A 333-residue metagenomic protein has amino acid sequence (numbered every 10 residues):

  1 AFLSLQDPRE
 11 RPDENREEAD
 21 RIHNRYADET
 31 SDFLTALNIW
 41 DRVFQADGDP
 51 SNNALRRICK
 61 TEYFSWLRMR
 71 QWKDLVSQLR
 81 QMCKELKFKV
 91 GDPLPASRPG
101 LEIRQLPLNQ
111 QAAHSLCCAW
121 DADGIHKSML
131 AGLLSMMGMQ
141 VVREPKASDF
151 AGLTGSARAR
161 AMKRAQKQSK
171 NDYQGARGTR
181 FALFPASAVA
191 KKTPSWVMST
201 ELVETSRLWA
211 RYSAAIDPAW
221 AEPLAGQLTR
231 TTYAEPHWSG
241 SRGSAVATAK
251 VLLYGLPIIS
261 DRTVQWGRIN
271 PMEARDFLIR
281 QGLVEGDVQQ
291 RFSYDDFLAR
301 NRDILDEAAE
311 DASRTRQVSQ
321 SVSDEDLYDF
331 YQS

Functional and structural regions predicted by a protein language model:
A1-R242, M272, D276, R302-D329: Second RecA-like catalytic domain
E235-Q320: Mixed-charge (acidic/basic) macromolecular-recognition segments
